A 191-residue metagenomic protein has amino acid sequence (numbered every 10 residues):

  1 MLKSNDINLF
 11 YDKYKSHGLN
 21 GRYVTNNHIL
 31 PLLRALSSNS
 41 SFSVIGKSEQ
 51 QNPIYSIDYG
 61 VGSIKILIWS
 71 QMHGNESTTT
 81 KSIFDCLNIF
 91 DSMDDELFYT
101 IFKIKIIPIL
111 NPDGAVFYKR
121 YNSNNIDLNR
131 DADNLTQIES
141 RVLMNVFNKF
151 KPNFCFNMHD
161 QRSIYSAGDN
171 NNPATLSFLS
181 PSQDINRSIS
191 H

Functional and structural regions predicted by a protein language model:
M1-I54: Short glycine- and acidic-rich boundary segments immediately preceding or forming the N-terminal edge of structured
S16-Y23, H73, N129-D133: Second-shell loop/turn segments in exported
A35, K47, Y59, L97-Y99: Generic structural signal for beta-strand residues in well-ordered domains
Q51, Q71, I106: Conserved hydrophobic/aromatic pocket- or pore-lining residues that grip, position, or stack substrates in active sites
N52-S56, A115-F117: Short, solvent-exposed polar/charged micro-motifs at secondary-structure junctions
Y55-S63, Q71: Short beta-strand-to-loop junctions in surface cap/lid or active-site-entrance loops
S63-K65, S77-H191: Active-site/substrate-binding loop(s) of hydrolase catalytic cores
I68: Short beta-strand/loop micro-motif enriched in small hydrophobics and charged residues
